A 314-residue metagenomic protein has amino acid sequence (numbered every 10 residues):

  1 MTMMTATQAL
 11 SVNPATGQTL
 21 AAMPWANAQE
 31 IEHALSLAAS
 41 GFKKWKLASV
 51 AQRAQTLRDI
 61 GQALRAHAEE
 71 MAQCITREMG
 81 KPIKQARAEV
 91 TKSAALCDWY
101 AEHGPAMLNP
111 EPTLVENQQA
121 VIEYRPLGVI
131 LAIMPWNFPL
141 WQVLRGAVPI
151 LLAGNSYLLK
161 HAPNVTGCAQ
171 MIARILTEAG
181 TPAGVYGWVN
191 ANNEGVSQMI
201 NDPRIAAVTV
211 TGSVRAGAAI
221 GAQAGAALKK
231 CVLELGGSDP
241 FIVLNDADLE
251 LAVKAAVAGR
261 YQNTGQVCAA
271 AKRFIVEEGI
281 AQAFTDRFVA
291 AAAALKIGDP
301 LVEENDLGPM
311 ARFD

Functional and structural regions predicted by a protein language model:
M1-Q118, A311: N-terminal Rossmann-like NAD(P)+-binding subdomain of aldehyde/semialdehyde dehydrogenases
N13-A22, I205, I242, K296-I297 (+1 more regions): Conserved C-terminal structural/oligomerization subdomain of aldehyde/semialdehyde dehydrogenase
G17, R53, I75, C97 (+6 more regions): Residue-level signal for inorganic ion chemistry
N27, I60, L64-H67, M71 (+7 more regions): Hydrophobic/aromatic residues within well-ordered alpha-helical segments
L35, L57, A72, S93-A94 (+7 more regions): A general structural signal for well-ordered alpha-helical segments in protein cores
S40-L47, Q62-E69, G80, E102-A106 (+5 more regions): Generic secondary-structure signature for well-ordered alpha-helical cores
N109-L251: Rossmann-like NAD(P) dinucleotide-binding subdomain of oxidoreductase/dehydrogenase enzymes
R215-D314: ALDH superfamily catalytic-core signature
